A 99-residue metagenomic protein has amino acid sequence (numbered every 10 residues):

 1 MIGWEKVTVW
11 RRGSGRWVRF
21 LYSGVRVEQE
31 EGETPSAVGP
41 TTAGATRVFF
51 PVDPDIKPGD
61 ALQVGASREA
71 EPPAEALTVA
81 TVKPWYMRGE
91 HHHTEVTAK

Functional and structural regions predicted by a protein language model:
M1-A45, P51-V52, P73-K99: N-terminal disorder-to-order initiation segments that are Gly/Lys/Arg-biased and fold into the first beta/loop/alpha
P58-G59: Loop/turn positions that initiate beta-strands
